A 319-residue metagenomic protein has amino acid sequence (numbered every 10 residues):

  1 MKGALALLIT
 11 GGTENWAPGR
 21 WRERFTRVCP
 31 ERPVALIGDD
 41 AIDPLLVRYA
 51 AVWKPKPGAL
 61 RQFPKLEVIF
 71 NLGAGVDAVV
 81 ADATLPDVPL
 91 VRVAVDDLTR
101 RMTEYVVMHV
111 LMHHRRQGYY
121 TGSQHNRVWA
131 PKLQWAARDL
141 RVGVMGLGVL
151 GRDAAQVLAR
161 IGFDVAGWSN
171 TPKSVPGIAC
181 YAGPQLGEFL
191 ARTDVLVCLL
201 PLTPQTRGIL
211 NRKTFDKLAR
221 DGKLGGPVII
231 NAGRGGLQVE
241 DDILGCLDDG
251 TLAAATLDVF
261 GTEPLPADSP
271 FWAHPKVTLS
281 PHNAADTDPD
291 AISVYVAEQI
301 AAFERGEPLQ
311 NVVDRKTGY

Functional and structural regions predicted by a protein language model:
M1-V47: N-terminal glycine-/charge-rich "phosphate-binding" loop or analogous flexible N-terminal tail
I42-D43, A59-Q62, E188-R192, P270-F271: Structural alpha-helical scaffold elements that stabilize or flank donor/cofactor-binding regions in carbohydrate
R48-Q124, W135: Phosphate/diphosphate ligand-binding glycine-rich loop within oxidoreductases
K54, G73, C198-P201, G233 (+1 more regions): Glycine-rich, N-terminal phosphate-binding loop of Rossmann-like dinucleotide-binding domains
P89-V93, D97-Y105, Y119-Y120, E263-Y319: C-terminal helix-to-coil terminal segments
Y120-D153: Glycine-rich NAD(P)-binding loop of Rossmann-like domains
R160-G177: NAD(P)-binding Rossmann-fold cofactor-contacting core
P172-P270: Rossmann-like adenosine-cofactor binding region
